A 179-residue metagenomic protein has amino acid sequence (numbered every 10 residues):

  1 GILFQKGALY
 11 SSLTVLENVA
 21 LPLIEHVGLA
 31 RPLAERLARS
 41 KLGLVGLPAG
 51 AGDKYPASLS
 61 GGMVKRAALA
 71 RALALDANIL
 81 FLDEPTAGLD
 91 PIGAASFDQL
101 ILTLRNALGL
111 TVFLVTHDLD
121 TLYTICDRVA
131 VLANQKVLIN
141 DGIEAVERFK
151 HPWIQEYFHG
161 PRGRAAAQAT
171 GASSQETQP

Functional and structural regions predicted by a protein language model:
P32-G50: Conserved ABC ATPase "signature" region
Y55-L59, M63: Conserved ABC ATPase signature
A74-N78: A short, proline-enriched helix->beta-strand linker immediately N-terminal to the Walker B motif in ABC-type P-loop
L80-D83: Catalytic Walker B motif of ABC-type/P-loop ATPase nucleotide-binding domains
T116-H117: H-loop/switch region of ABC-family ATPase nucleotide-binding domains
L122-T124: A short, surface-exposed alpha-helical micro-motif characterized by mixed small hydrophobic and charged/polar residues
